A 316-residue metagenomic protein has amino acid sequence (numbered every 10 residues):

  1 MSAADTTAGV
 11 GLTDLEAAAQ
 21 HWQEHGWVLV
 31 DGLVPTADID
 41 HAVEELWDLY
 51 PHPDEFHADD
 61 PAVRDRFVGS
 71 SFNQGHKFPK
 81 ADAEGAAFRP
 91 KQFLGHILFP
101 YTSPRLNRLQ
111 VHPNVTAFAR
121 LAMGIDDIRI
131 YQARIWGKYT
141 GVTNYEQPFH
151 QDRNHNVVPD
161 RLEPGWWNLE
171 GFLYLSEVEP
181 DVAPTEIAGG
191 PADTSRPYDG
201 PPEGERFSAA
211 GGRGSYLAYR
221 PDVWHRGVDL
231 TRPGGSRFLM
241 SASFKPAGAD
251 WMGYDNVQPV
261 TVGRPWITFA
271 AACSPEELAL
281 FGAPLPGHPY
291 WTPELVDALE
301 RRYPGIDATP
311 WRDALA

Functional and structural regions predicted by a protein language model:
S2-E24, D31-F149, H155: Non-heme Fe(II)-dependent double-stranded beta-helix
A3, H52, F56, V223-W224 (+1 more regions): Non-heme Fe(II)/2-oxoglutarate
T102-R108, G204-F207, G227-V228: Active-site rim elements
A117, V142-A210, W251-V257: Catalytic core of non-heme Fe(II) oxygenases with the double-stranded beta-helix
Q132-I135, G171-L173, M240-F244: A structural signal for short, well-ordered beta-strand segments
R206, R213-G214, G235-L239: Active-site lining segments that contact anionic ligands and/or coordinate catalytic metals
G211-H225: Conserved metal-binding segment of the jelly-roll/cupin
